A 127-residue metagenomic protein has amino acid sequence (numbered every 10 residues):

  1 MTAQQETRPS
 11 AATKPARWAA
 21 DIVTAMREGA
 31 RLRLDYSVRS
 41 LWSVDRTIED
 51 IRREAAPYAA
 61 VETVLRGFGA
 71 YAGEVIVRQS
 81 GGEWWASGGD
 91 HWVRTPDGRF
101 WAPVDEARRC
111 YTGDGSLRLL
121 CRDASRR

Functional and structural regions predicted by a protein language model:
M1-E62: N-terminal low-complexity, intrinsically disordered segments
S10-A11, P15-A20, G69, G73 (+2 more regions): Small-side-chain structural scaffolding
D21, D45, S87-G88, T95 (+1 more regions): Enriched - but not universal
I22, L34, G88, V93 (+1 more regions): Generic preference for hydrophobic/aromatic residues in regular secondary structure cores
L32, V64-G67, A107: A general marker of short, structured functional hotspots
I48-I51, Q79-S80, Y111, A124: Generic structural signal for hydrophobic core residues of well-folded globular domains
A55-G98: Amphipathic, interaction-prone secondary-structure segments
V93-R127: A recognition module on extended beta-rich or small alphabeta surfaces enriched in W/G with H and D/E
